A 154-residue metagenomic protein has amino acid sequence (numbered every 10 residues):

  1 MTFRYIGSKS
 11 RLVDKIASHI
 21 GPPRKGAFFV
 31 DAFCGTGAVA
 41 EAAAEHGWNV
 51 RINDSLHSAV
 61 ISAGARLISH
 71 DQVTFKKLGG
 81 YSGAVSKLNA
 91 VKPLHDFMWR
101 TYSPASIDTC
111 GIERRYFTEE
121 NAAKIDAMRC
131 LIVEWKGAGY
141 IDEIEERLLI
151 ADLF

Functional and structural regions predicted by a protein language model:
M1-F33, A38-H46, V60-S62, S69 (+1 more regions): S-adenosyl-L-methionine
N49-F154: Class I S-adenosyl-L-methionine-dependent methyltransferase module
